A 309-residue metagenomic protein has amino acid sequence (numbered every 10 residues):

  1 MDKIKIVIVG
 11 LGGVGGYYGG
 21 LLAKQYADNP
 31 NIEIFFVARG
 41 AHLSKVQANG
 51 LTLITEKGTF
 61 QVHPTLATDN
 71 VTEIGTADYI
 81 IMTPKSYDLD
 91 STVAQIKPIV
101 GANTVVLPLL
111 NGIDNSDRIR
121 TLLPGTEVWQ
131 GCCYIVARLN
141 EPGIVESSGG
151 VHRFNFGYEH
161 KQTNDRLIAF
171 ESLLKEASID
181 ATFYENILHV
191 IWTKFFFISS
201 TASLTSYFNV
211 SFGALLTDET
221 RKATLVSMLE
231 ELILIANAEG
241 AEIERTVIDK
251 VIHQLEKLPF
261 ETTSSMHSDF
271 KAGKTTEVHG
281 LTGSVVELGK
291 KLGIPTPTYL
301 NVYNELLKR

Functional and structural regions predicted by a protein language model:
M1-T59: NAD(P)+-binding Rossmann beta1-loop-alpha1 motif at the extreme N-terminus of oxidoreductases
D2-I4, N31, K175-E176, V226-R309: NAD(P)-dependent Rossmann-like dehydrogenase/reductase catalytic/cofactor-binding core
G20, K24, D28, A94-P98 (+4 more regions): Short, well-ordered alpha-helices that flank and scaffold nucleotide-derived cofactor binding pockets
F60-I144: Rossmann-like NAD(P)(H) cofactor-binding subdomain of soluble oxidoreductases
G75, N111-V190: Rossmann-fold dinucleotide-binding core
V100, E146-N155, S206-L215, T263-A272: Helix-loop-beta segment of a Rossmann-like dinucleotide-binding subdomain
L188-L216, T220-I233, P259-F260: Active-site-proximal catalytic alpha-helix in oxidoreductases
